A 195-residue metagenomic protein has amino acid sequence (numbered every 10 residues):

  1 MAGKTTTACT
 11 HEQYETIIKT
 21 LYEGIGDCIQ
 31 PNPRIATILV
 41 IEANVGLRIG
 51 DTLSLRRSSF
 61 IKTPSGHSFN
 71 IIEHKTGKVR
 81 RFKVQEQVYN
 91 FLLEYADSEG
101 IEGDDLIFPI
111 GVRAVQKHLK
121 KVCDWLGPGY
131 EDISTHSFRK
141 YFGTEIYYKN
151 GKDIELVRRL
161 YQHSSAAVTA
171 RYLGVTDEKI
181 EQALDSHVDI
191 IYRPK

Functional and structural regions predicted by a protein language model:
A8, T16-I17, R80-K83, Q87 (+1 more regions): DNA/chromatin major-groove-contacting recognition/catalytic segments
H11-V45: Basic, Lys/Arg- and aromatic-enriched nucleic-acid-binding interface segment
Y14-E15, Q85-Y130: Active-site/catalytic core of tyrosine-dependent DNA strand-transfer enzymes
L21-Q30, K117-E155: Short, basic (Lys/Arg/His-rich) helix/loop patches that form interaction surfaces in the mid-to-C-terminal regions
I38, G50-L55, V157: Alpha-helix N-cap/helix-start motif at helix boundaries, enriched for small hydrophobics
S54-Y89: Conserved tyrosine-mediated DNA breakage-rejoining catalytic core shared by Y-recombinases
S59-P64, K152-L173: Short, polar N-cap/turn motifs at the start of nucleic acid-interacting alpha helices
E73-G77, H163, A167-S186: Catalytic-site neighborhood detector that most strongly recognizes the C-terminal catalytic loop/helix of tyrosine
